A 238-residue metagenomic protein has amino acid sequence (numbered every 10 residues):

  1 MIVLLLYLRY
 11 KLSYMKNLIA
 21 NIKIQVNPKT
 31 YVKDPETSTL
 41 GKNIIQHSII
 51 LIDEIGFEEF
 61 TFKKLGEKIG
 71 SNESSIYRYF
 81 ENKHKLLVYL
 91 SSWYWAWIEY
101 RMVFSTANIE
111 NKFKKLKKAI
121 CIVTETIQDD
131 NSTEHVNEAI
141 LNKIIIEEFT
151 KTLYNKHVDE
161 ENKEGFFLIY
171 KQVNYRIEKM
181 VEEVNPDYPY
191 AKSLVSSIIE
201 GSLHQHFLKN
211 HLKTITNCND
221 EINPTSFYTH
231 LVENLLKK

Functional and structural regions predicted by a protein language model:
I2-T37: N-terminal intrinsically disordered/low-complexity leader segments
Y31, E36-T61: Short, amphipathic alpha-helix enriched in basic
Q46, I50, L86-A107, K118 (+1 more regions): Alpha-helical structural segments
E58-K85: Helix-turn-helix
S105-A139: Hydrophobic alpha-helical connector segments
K114, L141-E183: Amphipathic alpha-helical packing segments from all-alpha helical-bundle domains
K163, E182-Y228: Hydrophobic/aromatic-rich alpha-helical bundle segments in the mid-to-C-terminal region
